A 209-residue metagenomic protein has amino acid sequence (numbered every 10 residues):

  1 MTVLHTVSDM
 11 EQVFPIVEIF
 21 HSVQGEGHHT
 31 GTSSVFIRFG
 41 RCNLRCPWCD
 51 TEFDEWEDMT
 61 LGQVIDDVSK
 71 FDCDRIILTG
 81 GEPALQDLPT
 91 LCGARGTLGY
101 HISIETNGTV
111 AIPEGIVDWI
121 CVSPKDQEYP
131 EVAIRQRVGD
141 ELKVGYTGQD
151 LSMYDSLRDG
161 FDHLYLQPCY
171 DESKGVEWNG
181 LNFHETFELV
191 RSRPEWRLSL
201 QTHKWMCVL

Functional and structural regions predicted by a protein language model:
T2-S33, T186-E188: Short, Lys/Arg-rich amphipathic segments at extreme N-termini
D9-E18, S34-F39, N43-D118: Conserved Radical SAM active-site core
F20, H29, F36-R38, W48-C49 (+5 more regions): Broad hydrophobic/π-residue packing in well-ordered secondary structure
Q24-H28, R45, V208: Short N-terminal binding/cap micro-motifs at the start of the first secondary-structure element
A84-L209: Conserved AdoMet/S-adenosylmethionine-binding subsite of the radical SAM
